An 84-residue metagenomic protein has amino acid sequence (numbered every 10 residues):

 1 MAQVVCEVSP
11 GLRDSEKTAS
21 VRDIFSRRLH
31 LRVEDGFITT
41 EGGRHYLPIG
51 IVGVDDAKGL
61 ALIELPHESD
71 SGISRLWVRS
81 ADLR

Functional and structural regions predicted by a protein language model:
M1-D82: Basic/aromatic-rich interaction segments and small domains that mediate binding to polyanionic partners
